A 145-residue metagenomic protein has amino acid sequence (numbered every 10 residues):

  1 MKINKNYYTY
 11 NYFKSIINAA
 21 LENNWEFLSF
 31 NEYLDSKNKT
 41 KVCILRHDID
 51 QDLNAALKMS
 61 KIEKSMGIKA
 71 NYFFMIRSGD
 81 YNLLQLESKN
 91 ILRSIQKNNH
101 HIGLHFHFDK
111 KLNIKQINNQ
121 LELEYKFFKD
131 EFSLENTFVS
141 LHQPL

Functional and structural regions predicted by a protein language model:
M1-L145: Catalytic alpha-helical scaffold of carbohydrate-active enzymes acting on polysaccharides/glycoconjugates
